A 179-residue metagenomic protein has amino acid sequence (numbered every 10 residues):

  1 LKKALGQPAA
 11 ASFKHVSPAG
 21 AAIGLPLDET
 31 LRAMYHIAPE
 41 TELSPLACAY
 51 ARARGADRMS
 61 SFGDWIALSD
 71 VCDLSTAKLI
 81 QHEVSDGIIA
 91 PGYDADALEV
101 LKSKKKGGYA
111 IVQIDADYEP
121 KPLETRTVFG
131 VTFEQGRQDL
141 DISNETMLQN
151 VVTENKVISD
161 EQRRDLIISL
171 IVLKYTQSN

Functional and structural regions predicted by a protein language model:
L1-N179: ATP-dependent carboxylate/acyl-activation modules
